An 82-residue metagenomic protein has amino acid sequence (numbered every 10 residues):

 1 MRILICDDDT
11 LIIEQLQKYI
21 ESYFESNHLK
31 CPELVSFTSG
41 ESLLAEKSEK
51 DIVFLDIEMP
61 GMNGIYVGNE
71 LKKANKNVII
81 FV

Functional and structural regions predicted by a protein language model:
D7, D56-I57: Active-site residues of response regulator receiver
T10-V35: Two-component/phosphorelay signaling modules centered on CheY-like receiver
L34-I52: Acidic, metal-coordinating helix/loop segments flanking the phosphotransfer/catalytic sites of two-component signaling
S39, N63-V67: Acidic catalytic/metal-coordinating carboxylates
P60: The feature encodes the CheY-like receiver
N77-V82: A short, hydrophobic beta-strand element within the central beta-sheet of small alpha/beta folds
